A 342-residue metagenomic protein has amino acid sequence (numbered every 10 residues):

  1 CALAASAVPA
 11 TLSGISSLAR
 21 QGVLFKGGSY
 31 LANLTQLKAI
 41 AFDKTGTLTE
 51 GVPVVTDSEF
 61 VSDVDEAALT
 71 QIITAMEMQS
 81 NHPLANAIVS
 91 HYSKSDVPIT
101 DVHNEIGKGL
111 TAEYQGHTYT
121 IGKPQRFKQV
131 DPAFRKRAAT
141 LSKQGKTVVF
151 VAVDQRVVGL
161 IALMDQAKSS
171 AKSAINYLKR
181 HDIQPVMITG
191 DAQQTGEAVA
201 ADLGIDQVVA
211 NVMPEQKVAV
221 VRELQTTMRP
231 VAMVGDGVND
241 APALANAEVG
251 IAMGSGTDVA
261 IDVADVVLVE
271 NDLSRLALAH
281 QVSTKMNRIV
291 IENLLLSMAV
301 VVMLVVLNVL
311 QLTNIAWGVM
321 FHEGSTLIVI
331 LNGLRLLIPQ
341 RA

Functional and structural regions predicted by a protein language model:
A2-S6, V301: Hydrophobic alpha-helical segments characteristic of transmembrane helices in integral membrane transporters
A5-I72, A243: Conserved catalytic phosphorylation-site environment of P-type ATPases
A10-S16, V54-D57, A87-Y92, V263 (+1 more regions): Re-entrant/interfacial helical elements at transmembrane boundaries that shape and gate the permeation pathway
A41, E113, T147-D154, M187 (+2 more regions): Cytosolic beta-strand hydrophobic patch enriched in CBS
T47-L48, V157, L327: Hydrophobic "anchor" residues
F60-Y177, H181, N211: P-type ATPase nucleotide-binding
G116, G159-E292: Conserved ATP-binding TGD loop and adjacent catalytic N/P-domain core of P-type ATPases
D240, V259-A342: Membrane-embedded alpha-helical bundles of multi-pass transporters
